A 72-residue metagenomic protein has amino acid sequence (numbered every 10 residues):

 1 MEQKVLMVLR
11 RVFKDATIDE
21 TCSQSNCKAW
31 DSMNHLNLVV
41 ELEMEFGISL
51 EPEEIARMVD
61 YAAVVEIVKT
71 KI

Functional and structural regions predicted by a protein language model:
M1-T17, T70-K71: Thiotemplate assembly-line natural product biosynthesis machinery
R11-A29, E45-R57: Phosphopantetheine carrier-protein modules
N34: Two-component histidine kinase catalytic core, primarily the HATPase_c
L38: Short active-site alpha-helical segment characteristic of glycosyltransferases and processive polysaccharide synthases
